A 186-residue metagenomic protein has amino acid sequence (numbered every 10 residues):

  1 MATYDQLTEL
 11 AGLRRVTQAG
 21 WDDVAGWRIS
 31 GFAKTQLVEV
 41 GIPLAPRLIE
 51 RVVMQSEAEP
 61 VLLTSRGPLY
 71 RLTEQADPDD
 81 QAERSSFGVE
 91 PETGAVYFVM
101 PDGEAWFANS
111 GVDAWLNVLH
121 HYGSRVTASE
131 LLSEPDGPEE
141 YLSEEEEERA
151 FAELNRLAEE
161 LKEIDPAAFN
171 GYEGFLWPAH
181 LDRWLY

Functional and structural regions predicted by a protein language model:
M1-G94, F98, E159-Y186: A surface-exposed partner-binding patch
Y4, S30, N109-V112, L154: Alpha-helix initiation and N-capping motif
W21, Q81, M100-F107, L142: Conserved aromatic-histidine-acidic binding/catalytic patches
V96-G137: Compact, glycine/acidic-enriched structural inserts
H120-K162: An amphipathic alpha-helical core segment
